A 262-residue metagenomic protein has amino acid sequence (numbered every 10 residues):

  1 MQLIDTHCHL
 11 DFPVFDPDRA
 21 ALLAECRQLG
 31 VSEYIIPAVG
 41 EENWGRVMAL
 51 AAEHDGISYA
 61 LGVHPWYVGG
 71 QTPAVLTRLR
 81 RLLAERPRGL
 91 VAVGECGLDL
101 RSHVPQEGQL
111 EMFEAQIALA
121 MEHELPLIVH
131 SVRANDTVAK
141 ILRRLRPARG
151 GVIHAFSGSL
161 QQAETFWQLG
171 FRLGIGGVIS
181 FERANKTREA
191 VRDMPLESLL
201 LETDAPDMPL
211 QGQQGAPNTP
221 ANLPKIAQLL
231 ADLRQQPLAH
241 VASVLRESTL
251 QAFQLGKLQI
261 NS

Functional and structural regions predicted by a protein language model:
M1-S262: Mid-domain alpha/beta scaffold segments of enzyme catalytic cores
